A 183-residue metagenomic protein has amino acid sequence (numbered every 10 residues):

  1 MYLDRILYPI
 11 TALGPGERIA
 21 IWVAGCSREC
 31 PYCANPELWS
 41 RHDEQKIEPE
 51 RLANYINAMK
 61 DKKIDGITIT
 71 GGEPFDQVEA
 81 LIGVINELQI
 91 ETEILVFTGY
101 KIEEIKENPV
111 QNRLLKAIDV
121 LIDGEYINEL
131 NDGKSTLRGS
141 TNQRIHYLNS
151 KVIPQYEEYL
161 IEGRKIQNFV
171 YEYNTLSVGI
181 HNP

Functional and structural regions predicted by a protein language model:
M1-D4, E17, N35-P109, R113: Conserved Radical SAM active-site core
M1-W22, P31, N35-R41, K165-N168: N-terminal [4Fe-4S]-dependent radical SAM core
F75-N86, N131-N174: P-loop/Walker A phosphate-binding loop and immediately adjacent motor/lid segment at beta-alpha junctions
T98, N149, G179: Short beta-strand/turn micro-motifs composed of small residues that flank or help shape donor/cofactor-binding pockets
T98-G99, G124-Y126: Short secondary-structure boundary segments
N112-K116, G139: Short, conserved loop/helix-junction motifs that constitute active-site signature segments in enzyme catalytic cores
D119: Receiver (REC) domain switch/active-site residues of two-component response regulators
T175-P183: Radical SAM enzyme core and accessory elements
